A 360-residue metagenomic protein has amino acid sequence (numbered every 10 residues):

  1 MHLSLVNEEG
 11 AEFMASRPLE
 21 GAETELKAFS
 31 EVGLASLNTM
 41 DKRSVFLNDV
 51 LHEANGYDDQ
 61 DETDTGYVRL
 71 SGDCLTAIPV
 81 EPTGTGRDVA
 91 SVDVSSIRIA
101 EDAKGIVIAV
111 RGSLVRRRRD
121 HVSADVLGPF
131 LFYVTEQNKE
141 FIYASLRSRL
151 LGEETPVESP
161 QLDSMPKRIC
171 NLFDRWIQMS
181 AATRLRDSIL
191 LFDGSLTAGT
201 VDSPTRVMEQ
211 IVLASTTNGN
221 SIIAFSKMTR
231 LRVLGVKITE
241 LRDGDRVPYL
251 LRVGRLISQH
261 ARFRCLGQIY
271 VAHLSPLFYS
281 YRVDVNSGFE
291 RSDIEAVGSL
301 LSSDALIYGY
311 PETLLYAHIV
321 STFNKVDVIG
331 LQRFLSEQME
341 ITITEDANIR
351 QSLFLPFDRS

Functional and structural regions predicted by a protein language model:
M1-P82, R87, K139-I189, D193-S360: Long, contiguous domain-sized segments
R87-I97: Two-metal-ion RNase H-like nuclease active-site motif
D93, A124-F132, H273-R282: A broadly tuned "polar low-complexity/structure-edge" signature
I97-R149: Acidic, metal-ligating active-site segments
